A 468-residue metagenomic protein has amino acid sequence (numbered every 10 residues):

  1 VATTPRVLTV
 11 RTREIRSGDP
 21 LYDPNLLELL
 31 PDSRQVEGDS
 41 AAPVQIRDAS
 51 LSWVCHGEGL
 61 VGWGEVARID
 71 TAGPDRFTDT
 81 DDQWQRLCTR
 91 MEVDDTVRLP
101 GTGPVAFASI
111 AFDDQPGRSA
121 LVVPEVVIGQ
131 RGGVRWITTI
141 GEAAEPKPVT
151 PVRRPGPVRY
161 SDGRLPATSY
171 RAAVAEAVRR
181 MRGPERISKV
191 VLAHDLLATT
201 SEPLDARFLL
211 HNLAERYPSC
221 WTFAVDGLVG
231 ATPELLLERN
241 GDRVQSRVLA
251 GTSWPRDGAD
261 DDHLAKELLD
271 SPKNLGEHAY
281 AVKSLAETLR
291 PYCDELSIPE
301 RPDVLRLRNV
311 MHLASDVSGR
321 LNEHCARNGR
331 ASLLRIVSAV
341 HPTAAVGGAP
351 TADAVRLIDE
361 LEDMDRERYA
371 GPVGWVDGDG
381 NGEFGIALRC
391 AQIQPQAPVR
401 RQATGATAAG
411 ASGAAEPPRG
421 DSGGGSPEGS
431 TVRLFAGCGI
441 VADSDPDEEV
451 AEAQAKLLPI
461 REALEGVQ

Functional and structural regions predicted by a protein language model:
A2-A41, Q45-D48, C55-T80, A144-A175 (+8 more regions): Contiguous alpha-helical scaffold segments within structured protein domains that host functional hotspots
V54-V123: Glycine-rich, N-terminal phosphate-binding loop and its surrounding beta-alpha-beta segment
L121-E145: A contiguous, mid-domain pocket- or channel-lining segment that forms the substrate-recognition surface
E125-Q130, P233-S253, S315, I386-A397: Short beta-strand elements
V126, G133-W136, L228, R243-V244 (+1 more regions): Hydrophobic residues embedded in beta-strands of well-ordered beta-sheets
H194, T199-Q245: SIR2/sirtuin-family catalytic core signature
R327-R401, P427-Q468: Conserved hydrophobic core element of enzyme catalytic domains
